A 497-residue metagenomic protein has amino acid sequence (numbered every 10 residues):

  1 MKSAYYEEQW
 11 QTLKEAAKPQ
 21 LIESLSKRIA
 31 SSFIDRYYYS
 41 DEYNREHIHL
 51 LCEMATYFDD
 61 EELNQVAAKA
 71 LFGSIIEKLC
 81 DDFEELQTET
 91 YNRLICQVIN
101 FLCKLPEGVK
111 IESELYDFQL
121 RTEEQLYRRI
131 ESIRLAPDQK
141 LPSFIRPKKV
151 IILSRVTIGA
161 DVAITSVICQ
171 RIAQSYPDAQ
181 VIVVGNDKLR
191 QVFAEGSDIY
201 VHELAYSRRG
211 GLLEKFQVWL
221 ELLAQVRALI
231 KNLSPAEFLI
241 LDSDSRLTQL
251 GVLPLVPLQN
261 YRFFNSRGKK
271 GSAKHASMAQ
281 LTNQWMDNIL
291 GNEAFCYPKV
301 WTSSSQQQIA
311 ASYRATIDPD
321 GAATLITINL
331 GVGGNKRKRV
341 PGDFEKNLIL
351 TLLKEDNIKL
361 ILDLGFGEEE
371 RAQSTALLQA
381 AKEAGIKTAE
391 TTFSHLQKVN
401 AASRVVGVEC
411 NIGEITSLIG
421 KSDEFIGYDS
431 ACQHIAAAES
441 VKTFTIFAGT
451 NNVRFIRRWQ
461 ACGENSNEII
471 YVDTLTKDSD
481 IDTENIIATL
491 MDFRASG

Functional and structural regions predicted by a protein language model:
K2-G108, E112-E114, T122-A276, E414 (+1 more regions): Active-site and donor-binding regions of nucleotide-sugar-utilizing enzymes
L120-D138, N260-R337: Mid-sequence helix-capping/hinge segment at a functional interface
K148-G159, D244, A311-Q379, G449: Active-site donor-nucleotide binding/catalytic segment of nucleotide-sugar enzymes
V181-V183, I326, L360, T443: Hydrophobic/aromatic residues located in beta-strands of well-ordered beta-sheets within soluble catalytic
K188-F193, T248-L250, G367-A376, N452-I456: Short, charged/polar "capping" segments at the starts of alpha-helices and the immediately preceding loops
W219, G342-G449: Donor-binding and catalytic core of enzymes assembling or modifying cell-surface/extracellular glycoconjugates
L229-E237, I317-G321, K421: Glycine-rich phosphate-binding loop signature in dinucleotide/nucleotide-binding domains
H434-G497: Nucleotide-sugar donor-binding patch of glycosyltransferase catalytic domains
